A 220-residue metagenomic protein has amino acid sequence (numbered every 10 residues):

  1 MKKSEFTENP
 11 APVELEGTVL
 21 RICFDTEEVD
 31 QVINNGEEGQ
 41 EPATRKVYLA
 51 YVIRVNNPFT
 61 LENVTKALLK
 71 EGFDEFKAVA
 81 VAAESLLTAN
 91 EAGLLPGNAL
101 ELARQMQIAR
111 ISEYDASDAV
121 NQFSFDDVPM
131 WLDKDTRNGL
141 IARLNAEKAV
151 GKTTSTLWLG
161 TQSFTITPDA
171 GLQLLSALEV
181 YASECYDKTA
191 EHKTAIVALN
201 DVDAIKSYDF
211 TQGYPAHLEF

Functional and structural regions predicted by a protein language model:
M1-V19, T26-R45, V55-F220: A preference for well-ordered globular domain cores that mediate specific macromolecular interactions or catalysis
L49-I53: Protein-protein interaction/assembly regions in multi-subunit complexes
